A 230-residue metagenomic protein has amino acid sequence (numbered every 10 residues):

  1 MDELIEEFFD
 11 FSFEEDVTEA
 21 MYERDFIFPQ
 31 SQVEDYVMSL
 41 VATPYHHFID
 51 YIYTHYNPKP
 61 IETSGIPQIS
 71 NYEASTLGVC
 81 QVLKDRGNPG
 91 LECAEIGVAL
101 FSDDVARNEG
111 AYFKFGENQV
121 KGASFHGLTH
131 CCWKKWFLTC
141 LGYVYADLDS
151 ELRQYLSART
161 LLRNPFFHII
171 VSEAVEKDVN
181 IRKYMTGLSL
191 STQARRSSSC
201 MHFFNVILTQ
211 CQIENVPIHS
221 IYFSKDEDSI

Functional and structural regions predicted by a protein language model:
M1-I230: Donor-sugar nucleotide-binding helix/loop cap in glycosyltransferases
